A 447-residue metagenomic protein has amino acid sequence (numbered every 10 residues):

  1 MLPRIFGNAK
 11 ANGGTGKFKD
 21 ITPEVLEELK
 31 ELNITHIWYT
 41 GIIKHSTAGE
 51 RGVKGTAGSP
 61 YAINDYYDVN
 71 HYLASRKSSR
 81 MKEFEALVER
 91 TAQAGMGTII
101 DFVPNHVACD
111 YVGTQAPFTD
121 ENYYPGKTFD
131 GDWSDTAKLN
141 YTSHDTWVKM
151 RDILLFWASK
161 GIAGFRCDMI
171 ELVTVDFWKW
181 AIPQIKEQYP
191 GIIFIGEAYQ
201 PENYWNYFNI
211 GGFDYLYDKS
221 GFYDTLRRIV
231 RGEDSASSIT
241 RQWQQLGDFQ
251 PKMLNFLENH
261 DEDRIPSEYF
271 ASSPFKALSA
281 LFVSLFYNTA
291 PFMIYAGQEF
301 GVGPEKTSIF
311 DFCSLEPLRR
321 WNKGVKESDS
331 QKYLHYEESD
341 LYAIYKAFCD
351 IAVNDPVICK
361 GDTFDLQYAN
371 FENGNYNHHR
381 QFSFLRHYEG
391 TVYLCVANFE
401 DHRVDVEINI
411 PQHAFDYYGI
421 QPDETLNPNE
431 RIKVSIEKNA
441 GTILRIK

Functional and structural regions predicted by a protein language model:
L2-K160, A181-Y189, N203-W205: Substrate-binding/active-site clefts of carbohydrate-active enzymes
I37-Y39, T98-I100, F165, F194-G196 (+2 more regions): Hydrophobic faces of well-ordered beta-strands that scaffold small-molecule active sites in alpha/beta enzyme cores
D152-L155, A163-G164, D168-F256, E268-P274 (+7 more regions): Active-site-proximal helices and loops of the catalytic beta/alpha 8
L281-G303: Substrate-binding cleft of secreted/luminal carbohydrate-active enzymes
C395-E400: Asparagine-centered strand-capping/turn motif at beta-strand->loop junctions
I410-T425: Solvent-exposed beta-hairpin/edge-strand motifs
P428-K447: C-terminal beta-strand-rich structural cap/linker in extracellular carbohydrate-active enzymes
